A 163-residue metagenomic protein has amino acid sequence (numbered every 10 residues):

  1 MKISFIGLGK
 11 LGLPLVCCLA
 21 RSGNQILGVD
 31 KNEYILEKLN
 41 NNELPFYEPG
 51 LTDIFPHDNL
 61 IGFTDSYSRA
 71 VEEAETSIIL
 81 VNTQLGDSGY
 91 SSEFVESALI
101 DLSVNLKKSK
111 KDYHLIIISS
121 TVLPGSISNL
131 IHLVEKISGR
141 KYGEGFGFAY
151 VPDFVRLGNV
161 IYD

Functional and structural regions predicted by a protein language model:
M1-E43, G62-F63: NAD(P)+-binding Rossmann beta1-loop-alpha1 motif at the extreme N-terminus of oxidoreductases
E43-G62: N-terminal glycine-rich dinucleotide-binding loop that anchors FAD/FMN and/or NAD(P) in oxidoreductases
N59-E73: Short acidic low-complexity segments
E73, I79-T83, S119: Short, well-ordered coil/turn residues at beta-beta hairpins and beta-strand->alpha-helix junctions within
A74-E75, H114: Conserved acidic residues
I79, G147, F154-D163: Dinucleotide-binding Rossmann-like beta1-alpha1 core, especially the glycine-rich loop that anchors the ADP
L85-F154: Rossmann-like NAD(P)(H) cofactor-binding subdomain of soluble oxidoreductases
